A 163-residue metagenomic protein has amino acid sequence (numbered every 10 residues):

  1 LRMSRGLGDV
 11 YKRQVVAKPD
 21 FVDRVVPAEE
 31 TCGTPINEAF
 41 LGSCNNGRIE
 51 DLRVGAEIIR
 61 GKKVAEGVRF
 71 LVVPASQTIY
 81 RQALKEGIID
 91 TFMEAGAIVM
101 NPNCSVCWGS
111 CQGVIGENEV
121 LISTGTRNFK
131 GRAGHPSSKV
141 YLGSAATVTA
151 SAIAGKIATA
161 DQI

Functional and structural regions predicted by a protein language model:
L1-L7, Y11: Single conserved hydrophobic/aromatic residue that forms the stacking wall/gate of nucleotide- or nucleobase-binding
E30-T34, K62-A65, T91, Q112-G116 (+2 more regions): Solvent-exposed alpha-helices and their adjacent loops that cap or buttress functional pockets in soluble metabolic
A39-S43, L52, V73-A75, M100-P102 (+2 more regions): Generic beta-strand/beta-sheet core signal
N46-I49, Q77-R81, C107-S110, F129-G131 (+1 more regions): Flexible loop/turn segments at secondary-structure boundaries
G47-V54, I58-A65: Glycine- and Gly-Pro-enriched alpha-helical subdomains that act as flexible, kink-prone "lid/hinge" or packing modules
V64-V114, V120: Extended C-terminal subregions enriched in glycine
V114-G116, V120-I163: Mobile "lid/hinge" segments at catalytic clefts and subdomain interfaces of large enzymes
